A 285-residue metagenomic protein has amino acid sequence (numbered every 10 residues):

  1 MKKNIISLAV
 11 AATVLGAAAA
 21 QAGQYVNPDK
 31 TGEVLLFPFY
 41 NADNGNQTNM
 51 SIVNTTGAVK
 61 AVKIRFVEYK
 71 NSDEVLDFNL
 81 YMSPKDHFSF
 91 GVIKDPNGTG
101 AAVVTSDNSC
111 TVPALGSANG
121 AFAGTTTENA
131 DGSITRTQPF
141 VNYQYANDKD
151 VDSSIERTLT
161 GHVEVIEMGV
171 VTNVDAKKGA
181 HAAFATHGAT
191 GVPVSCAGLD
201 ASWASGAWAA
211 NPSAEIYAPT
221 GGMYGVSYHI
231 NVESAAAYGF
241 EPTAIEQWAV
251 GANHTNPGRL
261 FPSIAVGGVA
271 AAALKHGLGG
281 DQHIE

Functional and structural regions predicted by a protein language model:
M1-A22: Gram-negative bacterial Sec-dependent N-terminal signal peptides
G23-V53: A structural motif detector for short, solvent-exposed N-terminal "entry" segments of globular domains
Q24-Y25, D77-L80: Beta-strand-rich interaction surfaces with strong enrichment in secreted/lumenal proteins
K30-G32, D73-V75, P84, V92-K94: Predominantly soluble domains enriched in secretory-pathway, periplasmic, or organellar proteins
T48, K60-V62, Q282-E285: Short beta-strand/loop motifs in extracellular/secreted proteins, especially within beta-sandwich accessory domains
I52-A58, E68: Asparagine-centered strand-capping/turn motif at beta-strand->loop junctions
R65-F78: Short beta-strand and strand-turn-strand segments in soluble, beta-rich domains
L80-M82, S89-I93, N97-E285: Long, compositionally biased low-complexity segments
